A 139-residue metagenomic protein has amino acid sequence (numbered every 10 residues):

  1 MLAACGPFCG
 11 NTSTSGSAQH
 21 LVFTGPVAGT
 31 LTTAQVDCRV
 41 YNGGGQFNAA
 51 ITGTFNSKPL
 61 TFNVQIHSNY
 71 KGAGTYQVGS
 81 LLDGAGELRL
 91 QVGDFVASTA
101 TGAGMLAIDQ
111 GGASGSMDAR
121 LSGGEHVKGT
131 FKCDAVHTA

Functional and structural regions predicted by a protein language model:
C5-A139: An extracellular/secretory-lumen and virion-surface interaction module
